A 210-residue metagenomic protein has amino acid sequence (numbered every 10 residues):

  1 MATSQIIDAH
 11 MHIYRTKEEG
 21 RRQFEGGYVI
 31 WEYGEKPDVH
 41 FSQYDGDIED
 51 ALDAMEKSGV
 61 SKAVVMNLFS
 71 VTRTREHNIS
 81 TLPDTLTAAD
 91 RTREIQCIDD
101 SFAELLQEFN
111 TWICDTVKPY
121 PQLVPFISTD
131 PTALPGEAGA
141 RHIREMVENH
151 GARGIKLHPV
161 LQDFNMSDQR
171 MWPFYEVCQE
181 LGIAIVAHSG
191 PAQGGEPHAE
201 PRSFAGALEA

Functional and structural regions predicted by a protein language model:
A2-N165, Q169-W172: Mid-domain alpha/beta scaffold segments of enzyme catalytic cores
H150-G154, L161-A210: Catalytic pocket-lining loop regions of alpha/beta-barrel enzymes, especially the amidohydrolase/enolase/GH5 lineages
